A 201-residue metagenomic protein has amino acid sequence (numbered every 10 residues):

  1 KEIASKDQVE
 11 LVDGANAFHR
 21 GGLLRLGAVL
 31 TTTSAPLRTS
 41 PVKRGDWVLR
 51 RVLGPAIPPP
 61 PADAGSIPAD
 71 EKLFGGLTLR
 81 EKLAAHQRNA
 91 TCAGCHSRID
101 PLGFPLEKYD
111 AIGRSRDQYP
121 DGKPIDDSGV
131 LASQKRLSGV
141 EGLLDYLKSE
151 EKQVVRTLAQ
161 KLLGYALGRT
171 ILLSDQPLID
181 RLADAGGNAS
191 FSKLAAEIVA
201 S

Functional and structural regions predicted by a protein language model:
K1-G164, Q176-F191, A196-S201: Active-site substrate-binding loop specific to GH73 endo-beta-N-acetylglucosaminidase modules in bacterial autolysins
A166-T170: Core structural elements
